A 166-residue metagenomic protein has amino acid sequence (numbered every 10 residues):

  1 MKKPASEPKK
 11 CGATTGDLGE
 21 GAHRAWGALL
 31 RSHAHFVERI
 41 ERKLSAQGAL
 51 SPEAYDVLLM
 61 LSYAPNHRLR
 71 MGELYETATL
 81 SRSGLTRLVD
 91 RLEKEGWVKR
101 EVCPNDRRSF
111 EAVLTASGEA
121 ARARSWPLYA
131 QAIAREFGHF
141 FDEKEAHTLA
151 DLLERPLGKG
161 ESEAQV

Functional and structural regions predicted by a protein language model:
M1-E20, E143-V166: C-terminal regulatory/oligomerization modules of transcriptional regulators
M1-G48: N-terminal leader segment of winged-helix/HTH proteins
K2-P4, P8-G12, D90-T148: Charged, amphipathic alpha-helical coiled-coil/dimerization segments
F36, I40, A78, A121-F140 (+1 more regions): Alpha-helical linker/hinge and terminal dimerization helices associated with HTH transcriptional regulators
E38-S81, Q165: N-terminal helix-turn-helix DNA-binding core of bacterial DNA-binding proteins
M71, V89-D90: Short, hydrophobic-biased segments on the C-terminal half of alpha helices that form "recognition helices"
